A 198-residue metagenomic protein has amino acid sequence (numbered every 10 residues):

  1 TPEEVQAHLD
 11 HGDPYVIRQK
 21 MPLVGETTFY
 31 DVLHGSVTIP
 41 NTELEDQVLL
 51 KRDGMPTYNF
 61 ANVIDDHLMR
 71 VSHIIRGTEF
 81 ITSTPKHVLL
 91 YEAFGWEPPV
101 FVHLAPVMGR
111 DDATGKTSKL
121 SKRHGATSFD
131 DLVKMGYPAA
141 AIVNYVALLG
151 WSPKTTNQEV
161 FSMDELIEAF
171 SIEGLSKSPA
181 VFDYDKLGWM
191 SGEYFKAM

Functional and structural regions predicted by a protein language model:
T1-H103, M108-L120, S128, P153: Active-site cores that bind ATP or allylic diphosphates and position pyrophosphate for catalysis
T82, F94-M198: Catalytic adenosine-cofactor/nucleotide-binding cores of aminoacyl-tRNA synthetases and other
